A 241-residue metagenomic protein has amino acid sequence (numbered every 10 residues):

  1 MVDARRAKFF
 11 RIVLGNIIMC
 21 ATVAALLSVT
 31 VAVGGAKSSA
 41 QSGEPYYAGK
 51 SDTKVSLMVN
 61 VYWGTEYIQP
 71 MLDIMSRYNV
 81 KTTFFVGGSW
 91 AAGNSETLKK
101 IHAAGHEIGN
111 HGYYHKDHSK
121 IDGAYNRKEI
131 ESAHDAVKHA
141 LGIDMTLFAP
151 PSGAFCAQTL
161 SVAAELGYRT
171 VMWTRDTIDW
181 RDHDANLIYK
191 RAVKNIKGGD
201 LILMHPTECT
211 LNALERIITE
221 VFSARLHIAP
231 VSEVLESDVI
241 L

Functional and structural regions predicted by a protein language model:
M1-M58, D73-T83, K197-L241: Terminal accessory/targeting
V33-A36, Y62, D179-D182: Short, flexible loop segments at the rims of nucleotide/cofactor-binding pockets, characterized by
K37-I121, Y125, E129, H134-A136 (+3 more regions): Active-site beta->alpha N-cap acidic-glycine motif
V59-V61, F85-G88, G112-Y113, A149-G153 (+3 more regions): Active-site-proximal beta-strand/loop segments in catalytic clefts of secreted hydrolases
Y67-I68, G93-S95, C156-T159, T210-L214: Short, well-ordered alpha-helical microsegments
D73, K99, L160-S161, V193 (+1 more regions): Alpha-helical segments flanking ligand/cofactor-binding loops in enzyme cores
H139-C156, L160-A163, C209: Basic- and aromatic-lined ligand-binding clefts that recognize polyanionic substrates
A154, L160-N195, L226-D238: His/Asp/Glu-enriched short active-site or ligand-binding loop at hydrolase and phosphoryl-transfer sites
